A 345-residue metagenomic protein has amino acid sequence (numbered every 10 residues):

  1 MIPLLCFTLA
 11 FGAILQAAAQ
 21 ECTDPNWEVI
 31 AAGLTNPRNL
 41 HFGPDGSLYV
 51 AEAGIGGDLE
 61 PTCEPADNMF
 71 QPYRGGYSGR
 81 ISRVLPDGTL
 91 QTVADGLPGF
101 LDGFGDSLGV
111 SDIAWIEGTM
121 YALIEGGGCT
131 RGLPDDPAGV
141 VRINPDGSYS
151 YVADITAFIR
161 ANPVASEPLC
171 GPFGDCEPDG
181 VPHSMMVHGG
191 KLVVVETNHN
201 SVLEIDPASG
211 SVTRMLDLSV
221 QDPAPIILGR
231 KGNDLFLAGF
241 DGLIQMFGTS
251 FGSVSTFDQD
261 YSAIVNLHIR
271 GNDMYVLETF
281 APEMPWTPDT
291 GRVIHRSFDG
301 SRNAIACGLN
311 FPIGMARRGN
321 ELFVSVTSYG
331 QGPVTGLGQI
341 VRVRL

Functional and structural regions predicted by a protein language model:
E28-V29, Q91-G96, Y149-F158, T213-D217 (+2 more regions): Beta-propeller fold detector
G33-D45, S78, G99-T119, P137 (+8 more regions): Beta-rich, blade/repeat-based domains predominating in secreted/periplasmic proteins but also intracellular
Y49-E52, A122-L123, V194, L237-A238 (+2 more regions): Residue position within the beta-strands of beta-propeller blades
G54, G126-G128, N198, D241 (+2 more regions): Residue-level signature of beta-propeller blades and closely related beta-rich strand-turn architectures in secreted
L59-Y77, T130-D136, T197-N198, E283-T290 (+1 more regions): Short, solvent-exposed loop/turn segments at conserved positions within beta-propeller repeat blades
Y77-S82, A138-V141, S201-E204, G242-Q245 (+2 more regions): A short loop-to-beta-strand structural motif that recurs across blades of beta-propeller domains
L85-T89, I143-G147, D206-G210, G248-G252 (+2 more regions): Short loop/turn segments that connect beta-strands within beta-propeller blades
A316-L345: Blade-level signature of beta-propeller repeat domains, shared across WD40, Kelch, NHL, RCC1 and BNR/Asp-box propellers
